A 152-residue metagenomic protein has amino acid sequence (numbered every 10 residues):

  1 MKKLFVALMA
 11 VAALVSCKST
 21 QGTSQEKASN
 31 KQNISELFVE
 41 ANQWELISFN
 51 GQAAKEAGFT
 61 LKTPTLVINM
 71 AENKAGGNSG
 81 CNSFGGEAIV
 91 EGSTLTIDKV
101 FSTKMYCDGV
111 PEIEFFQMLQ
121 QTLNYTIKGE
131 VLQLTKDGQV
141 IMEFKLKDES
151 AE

Functional and structural regions predicted by a protein language model:
M1-F5: Bacterial N-terminal signal peptides that target proteins for export
V6, V15-G85, I89-E152: Lipid interaction determinants
V11-A12: Repetitive helical segments and hydrophobic/amphipathic motifs
